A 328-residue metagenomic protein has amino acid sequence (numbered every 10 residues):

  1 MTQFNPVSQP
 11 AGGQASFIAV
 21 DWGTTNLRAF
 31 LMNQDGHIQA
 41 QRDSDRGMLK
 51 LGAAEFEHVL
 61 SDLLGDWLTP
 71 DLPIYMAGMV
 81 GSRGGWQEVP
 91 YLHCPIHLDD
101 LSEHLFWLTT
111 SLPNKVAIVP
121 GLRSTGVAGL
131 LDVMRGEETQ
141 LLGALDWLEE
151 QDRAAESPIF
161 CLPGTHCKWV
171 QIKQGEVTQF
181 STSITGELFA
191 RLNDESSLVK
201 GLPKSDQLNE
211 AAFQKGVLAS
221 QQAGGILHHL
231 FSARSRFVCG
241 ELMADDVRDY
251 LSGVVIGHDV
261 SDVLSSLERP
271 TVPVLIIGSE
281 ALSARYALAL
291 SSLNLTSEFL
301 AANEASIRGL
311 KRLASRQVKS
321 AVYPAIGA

Functional and structural regions predicted by a protein language model:
S16-E55: Short glycine-rich, Thr/Ser-proximal phosphate-binding strand/loop in the N-terminal lobe of ATP-dependent enzymes
F17-D21, P73-Y75, P158-L162, L275: Short glycine-aspartate micro-motif
N26, T271-A289: Glycine-rich phosphate-binding loops at beta-strand->alpha-helix junctions
L51, R123-A154, P158-P163, K168-A219 (+1 more regions): Glycine-rich phosphate-binding loop plus the immediately following alpha-helix
S61-P73, Q151-D152, V260-P270: Phosphate/pyrophosphate-binding loops at sites that engage ATP/ADP/AMP, CoA/4′-phosphopantetheine, polyphosphate
W67-L131, Q174: Short beta-strand-loop/turn "lid" adjacent to the catalytic site in phosphate-handling enzymes
A219-D262: Adenine-nucleotide phosphate-binding core of ATP-dependent small-molecule kinases
E298-A328: Glycine-rich phosphate-binding/hydrolytic loop that grips phosphoryl groups
